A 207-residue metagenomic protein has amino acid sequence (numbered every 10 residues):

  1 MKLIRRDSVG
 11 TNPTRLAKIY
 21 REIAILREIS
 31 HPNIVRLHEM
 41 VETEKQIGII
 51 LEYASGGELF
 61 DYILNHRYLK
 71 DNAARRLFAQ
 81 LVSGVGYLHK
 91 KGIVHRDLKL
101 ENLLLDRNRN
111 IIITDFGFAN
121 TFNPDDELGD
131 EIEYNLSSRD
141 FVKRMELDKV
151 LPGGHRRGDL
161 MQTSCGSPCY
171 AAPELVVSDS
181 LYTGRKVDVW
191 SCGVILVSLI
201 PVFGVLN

Functional and structural regions predicted by a protein language model:
L3-I29: Conserved N-lobe beta3->alphaC-helix segment of eukaryotic protein kinase catalytic domains
M40: Activation-segment/catalytic-loop signature of the eukaryotic protein kinase fold
E44-E58, Y62: Conserved short submotifs of the Hanks-type protein kinase catalytic core that shape the nucleotide-binding pocket
L77-F78: Activation segment signature within eukaryotic-like protein kinase domains
L81-I93: Protein kinase catalytic-loop region centered on the HRD/HxD motif
R156-R157, L175-K186: Conserved end of the kinase activation segment
